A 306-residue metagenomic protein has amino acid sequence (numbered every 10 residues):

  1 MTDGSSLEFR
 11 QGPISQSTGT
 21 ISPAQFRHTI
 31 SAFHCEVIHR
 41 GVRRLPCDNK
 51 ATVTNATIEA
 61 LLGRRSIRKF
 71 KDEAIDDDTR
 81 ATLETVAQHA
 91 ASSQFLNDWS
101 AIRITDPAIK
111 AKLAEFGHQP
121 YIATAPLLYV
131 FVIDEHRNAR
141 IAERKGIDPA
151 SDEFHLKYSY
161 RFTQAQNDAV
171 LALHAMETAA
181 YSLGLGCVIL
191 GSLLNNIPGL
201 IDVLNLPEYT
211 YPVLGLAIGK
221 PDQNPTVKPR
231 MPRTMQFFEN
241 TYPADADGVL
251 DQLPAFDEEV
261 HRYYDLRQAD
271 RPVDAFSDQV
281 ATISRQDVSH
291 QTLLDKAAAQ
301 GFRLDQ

Functional and structural regions predicted by a protein language model:
D3-S6, Q11, T20, S31: Short, low-complexity, intrinsically disordered N-terminal modules that encode targeting/processing signals
G4, S15-Q16, R43: Intrinsically disordered, low-complexity segments enriched in serine/proline and basic residues
F9, S17, F26: Cationic, low-complexity basic patches in intrinsically disordered or flexible, solvent-exposed regions
Q11-Q16, E36: Charged/polar low-complexity intrinsically disordered segments
S15-S17, S22, K50-A51: N-terminal cationic leader/targeting segments used for protein routing and processing
F26, I30-Q306: Acidic, surface-exposed loops and disordered segments
